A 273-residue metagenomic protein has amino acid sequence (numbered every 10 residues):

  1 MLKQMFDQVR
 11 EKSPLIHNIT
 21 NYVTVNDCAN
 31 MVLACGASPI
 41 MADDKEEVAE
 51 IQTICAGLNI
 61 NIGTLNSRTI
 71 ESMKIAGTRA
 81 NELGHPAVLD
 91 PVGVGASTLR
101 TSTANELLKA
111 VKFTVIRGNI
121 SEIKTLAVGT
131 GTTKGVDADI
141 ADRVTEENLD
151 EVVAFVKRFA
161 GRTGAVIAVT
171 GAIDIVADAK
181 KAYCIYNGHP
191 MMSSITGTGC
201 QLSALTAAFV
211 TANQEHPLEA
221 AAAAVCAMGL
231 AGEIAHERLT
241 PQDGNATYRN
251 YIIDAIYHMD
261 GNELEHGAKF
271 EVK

Functional and structural regions predicted by a protein language model:
M1-M41: Glycine-rich phosphate/adenosyl-contacting loop at the front of the ribokinase-like
C28-M31, S203-V210, A221-A224, I252 (+1 more regions): Buried hydrophobic packing segments
M31, C35-G84, L89: Active-site cofactor/substrate anionic-group-binding motifs, chiefly glycine- and Lys/Arg-rich phosphate-binding loops
T69-G118: Glycine/small-residue-rich loop that forms an oxyanion/phosphate-binding "nest" at active or ligand-binding sites
R100-A182: Conserved phosphate/ATP/ADP-binding segment of small-molecule kinases
Y186-T196: Short pre-catalytic strand/loop immediately N-terminal to key active-site residues, enriched for Gly-Thr
T196, T206-Y248: Conserved post-catalytic alpha-helical subdomain immediately downstream of the catalytic base and nucleotide-binding
L230-K273: Charged C-terminal helix
